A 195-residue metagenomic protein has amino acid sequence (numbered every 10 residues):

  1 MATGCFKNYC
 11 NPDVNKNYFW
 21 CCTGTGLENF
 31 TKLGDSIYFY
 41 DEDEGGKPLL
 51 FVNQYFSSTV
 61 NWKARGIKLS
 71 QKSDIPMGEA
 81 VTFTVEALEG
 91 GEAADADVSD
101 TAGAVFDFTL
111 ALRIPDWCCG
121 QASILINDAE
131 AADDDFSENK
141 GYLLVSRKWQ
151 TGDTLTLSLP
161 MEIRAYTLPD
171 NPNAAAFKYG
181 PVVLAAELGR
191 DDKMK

Functional and structural regions predicted by a protein language model:
M1-I114, C119: Aromatic (Trp/Tyr) and acidic
L69-Q71, D133-D134, A186: Short capping micro-motif at the N-terminus of alpha-helices
I75, F136-K140, G189-K193: A short, sequence-level motif marking secondary-structure junctions
G78-T82, Q121, K140-Y142, G152-T154 (+1 more regions): A generic structural signal for beta-strand entry/edge sites
V85-A87, I114-D116, I126-D128, R147 (+3 more regions): Active-site proximal loops enriched in glycine and acidic residues that flank catalytic Cys/His/Asp and coordinate
F108-A111, V145-P160: C-terminal beta-strand-rich structural cap/linker in extracellular carbohydrate-active enzymes
C119-R147, A165-P172: Solvent-exposed beta-strand/loop surfaces of large extracellular or lumenal domains
L159-K195: Glycine/proline-rich low-complexity spacer/linker segments in large multi-domain proteins
